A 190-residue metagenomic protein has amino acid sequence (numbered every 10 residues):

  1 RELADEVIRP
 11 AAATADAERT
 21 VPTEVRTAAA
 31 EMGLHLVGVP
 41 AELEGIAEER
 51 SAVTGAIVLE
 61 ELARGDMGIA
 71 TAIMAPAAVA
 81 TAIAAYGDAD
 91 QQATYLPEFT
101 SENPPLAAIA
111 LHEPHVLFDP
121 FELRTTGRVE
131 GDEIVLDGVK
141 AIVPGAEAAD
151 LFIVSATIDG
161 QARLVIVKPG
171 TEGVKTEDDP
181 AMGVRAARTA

Functional and structural regions predicted by a protein language model:
R1-T71: Amphipathic, small/basic residue-rich leader segments at the start of a protein or domain
A4, V58, D88, I109 (+2 more regions): Buried hydrophobic positions in well-ordered alpha/beta secondary-structure cores of metabolic enzymes
R50, D119-F121, G145-A149, A187: Short glycine/proline-enriched turns and hinge-like loops at secondary-structure junctions
M67-D90: N-terminal glycine-rich flavin-associated loop
E102-E113: A short, Trp-centered hydrophobic/proline-enriched beta-strand micro-motif
E122, P169-A190: Flexible, small-/acidic-enriched active-site or ligand-binding loops
T125-R128: A structural signal for short hydrophobic beta-strand segments in well-ordered beta-sheet cores
V139-E177: A short core secondary-structure module
